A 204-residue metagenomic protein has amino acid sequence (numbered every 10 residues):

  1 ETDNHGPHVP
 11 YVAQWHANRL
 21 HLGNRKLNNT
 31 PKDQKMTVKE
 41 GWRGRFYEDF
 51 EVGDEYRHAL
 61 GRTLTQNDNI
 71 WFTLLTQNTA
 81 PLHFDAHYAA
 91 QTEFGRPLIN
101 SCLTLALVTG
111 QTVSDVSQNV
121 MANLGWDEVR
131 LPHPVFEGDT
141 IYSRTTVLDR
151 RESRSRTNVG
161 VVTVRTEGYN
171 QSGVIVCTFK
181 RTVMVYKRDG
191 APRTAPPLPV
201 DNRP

Functional and structural regions predicted by a protein language model:
E1, T73, T182-M184: Residues in well-ordered beta-strands of folded domains
E1-H5, L22: Short, intrinsically disordered low-complexity segments enriched in Ser/Thr with adjacent Pro
P7-A13, K26, K32-V52, V135-T140 (+1 more regions): HotDog/MaoC-like acyl-thioester-processing domains
L20-L22, L27: Leucine-biased recognition of intrinsically disordered, low-complexity hydrophobic segments
K35-G125, C177, R188-P204: Hot-dog-fold acyl-thioester-processing enzymes
R96, V108-S114, N119-R154, Y169: Catalytic-pocket segment enriched in acidic/His residues
